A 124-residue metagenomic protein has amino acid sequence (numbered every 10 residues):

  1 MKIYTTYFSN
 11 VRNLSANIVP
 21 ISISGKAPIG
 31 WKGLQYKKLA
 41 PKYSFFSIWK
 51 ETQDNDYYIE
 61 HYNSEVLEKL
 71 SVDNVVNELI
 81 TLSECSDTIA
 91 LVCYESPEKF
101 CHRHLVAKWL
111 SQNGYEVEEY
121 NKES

Functional and structural regions predicted by a protein language model:
M1-S124: Residues lining hydrophobic/aromatic ligand-binding pockets adjacent to catalytic sites
